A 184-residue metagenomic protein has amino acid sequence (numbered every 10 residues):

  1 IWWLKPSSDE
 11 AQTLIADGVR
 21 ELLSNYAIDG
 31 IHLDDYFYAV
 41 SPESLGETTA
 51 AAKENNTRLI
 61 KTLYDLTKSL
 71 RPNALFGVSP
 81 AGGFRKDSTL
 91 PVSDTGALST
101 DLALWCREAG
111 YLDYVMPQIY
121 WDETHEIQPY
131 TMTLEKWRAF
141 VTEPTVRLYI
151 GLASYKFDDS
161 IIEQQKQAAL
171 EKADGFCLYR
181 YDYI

Functional and structural regions predicted by a protein language model:
I1-E21, N25: Active-site-adjacent "subsite" loops/lids of carbohydrate-active enzymes
W2-D9, G46-K53, P91, D122-E123: Second-shell loop/turn segments in exported
K5-T13, A50-R58, G96, Q128 (+1 more regions): Soluble non-cytosolic domains of exported or imported proteins
A16-A27, T62-K68, A103-C106: Short amphipathic alpha-helices and their capping/turn segments at secondary-structure boundaries
V19, H32-D35, A52-S99, T145-F157: Aromatic-lined carbohydrate-recognition surfaces of secreted/lumenal glycan-active proteins
R20, Y36, S41, A81 (+2 more regions): Flexible loop residues that form catalytic and substrate-binding hotspots at small-molecule/glycan-binding clefts
N25-E54: Active-site-proximal loop/short-helix segments that contain or immediately flank catalytic acid/base residue(s)
A103-I184: Substrate-binding cleft of secreted/luminal carbohydrate-active enzymes
